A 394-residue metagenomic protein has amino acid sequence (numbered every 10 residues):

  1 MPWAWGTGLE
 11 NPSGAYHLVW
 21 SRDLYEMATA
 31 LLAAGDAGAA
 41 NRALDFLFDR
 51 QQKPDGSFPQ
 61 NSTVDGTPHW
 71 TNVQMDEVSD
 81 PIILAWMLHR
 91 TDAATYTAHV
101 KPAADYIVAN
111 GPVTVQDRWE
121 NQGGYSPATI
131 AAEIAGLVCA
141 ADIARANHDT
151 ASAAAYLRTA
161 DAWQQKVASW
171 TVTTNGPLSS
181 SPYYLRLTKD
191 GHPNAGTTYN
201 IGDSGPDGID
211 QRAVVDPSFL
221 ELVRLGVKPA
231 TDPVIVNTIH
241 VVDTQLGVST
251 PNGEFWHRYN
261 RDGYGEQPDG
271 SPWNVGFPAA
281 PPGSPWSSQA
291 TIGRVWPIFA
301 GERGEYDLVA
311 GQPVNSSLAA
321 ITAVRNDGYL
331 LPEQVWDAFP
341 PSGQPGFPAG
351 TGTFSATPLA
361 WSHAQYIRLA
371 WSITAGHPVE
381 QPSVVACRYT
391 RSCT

Functional and structural regions predicted by a protein language model:
M1-H17, Q381-C393: Acidic/polar, glycine-enriched structural segments that form the non-catalytic walls/loops of the carbohydrate-binding
W3-S13, F58-V73, A109-Y125, A195-G205 (+2 more regions): Acidic/His metal-coordination segments adjacent to aromatic residues that form catalytic metal sites in metalloenzymes
P12-A15, W286-T291, G304, G352-T353: Amphipathic, heptad-repeat alpha-helical segments used for oligomerization and assembly
G14-P112, S126-A140, L359-I373: Aromatic-rich carbohydrate-recognition surfaces in CAZymes
H17, S21, P59, T63 (+5 more regions): Extended ligand-binding clefts on enzyme/binding-domain cores
M27, T71-L88, T197-G202, I209-P229 (+1 more regions): C-terminal capping/lid segments that line or modulate ligand- or cofactor-binding pockets
L31-L44, P81, A85-K101, A141-D161 (+3 more regions): Structural helix-adjacent loops and short alpha-helical linkers that scaffold large soluble proteins
D36-F58, R90, T95-Q116, R158-L178 (+5 more regions): Long, well-ordered core segments of solenoidal/helical folds
